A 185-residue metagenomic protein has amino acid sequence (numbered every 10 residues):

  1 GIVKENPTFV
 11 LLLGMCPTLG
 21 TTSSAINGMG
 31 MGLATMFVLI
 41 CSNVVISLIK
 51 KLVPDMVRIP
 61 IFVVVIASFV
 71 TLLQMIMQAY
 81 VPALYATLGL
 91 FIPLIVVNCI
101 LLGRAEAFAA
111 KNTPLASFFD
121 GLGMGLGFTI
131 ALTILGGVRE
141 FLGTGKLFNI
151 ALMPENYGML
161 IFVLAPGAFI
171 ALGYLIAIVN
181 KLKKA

Functional and structural regions predicted by a protein language model:
G1-T8: N-terminal membrane topogenic signal
G14-L19, T35-M36, I40, A67-Q74 (+3 more regions): Hydrophobic core segments of alpha-helical transmembrane domains in multi-pass membrane transport and ion-translocation
A25-C41, I61, Y85-V96, P166: Structural signature of hydrophobic alpha-helical transmembrane segments
T35, L39-I76: A glycine-rich, hydrophobic loop/mini-helix early in the fold
S42-D55, L102-N112, I178-L182: C-terminal ends of transmembrane helices
V53-I66, T87-P93, S117-D120: Cytoplasmic-side transmembrane-helix entry/capping segments in multi-pass membrane proteins
L72-T87: Transmembrane alpha-helix boundary signature
A116-A185: C-terminal transmembrane helix-loop-helix hairpin of multi-pass membrane proteins
